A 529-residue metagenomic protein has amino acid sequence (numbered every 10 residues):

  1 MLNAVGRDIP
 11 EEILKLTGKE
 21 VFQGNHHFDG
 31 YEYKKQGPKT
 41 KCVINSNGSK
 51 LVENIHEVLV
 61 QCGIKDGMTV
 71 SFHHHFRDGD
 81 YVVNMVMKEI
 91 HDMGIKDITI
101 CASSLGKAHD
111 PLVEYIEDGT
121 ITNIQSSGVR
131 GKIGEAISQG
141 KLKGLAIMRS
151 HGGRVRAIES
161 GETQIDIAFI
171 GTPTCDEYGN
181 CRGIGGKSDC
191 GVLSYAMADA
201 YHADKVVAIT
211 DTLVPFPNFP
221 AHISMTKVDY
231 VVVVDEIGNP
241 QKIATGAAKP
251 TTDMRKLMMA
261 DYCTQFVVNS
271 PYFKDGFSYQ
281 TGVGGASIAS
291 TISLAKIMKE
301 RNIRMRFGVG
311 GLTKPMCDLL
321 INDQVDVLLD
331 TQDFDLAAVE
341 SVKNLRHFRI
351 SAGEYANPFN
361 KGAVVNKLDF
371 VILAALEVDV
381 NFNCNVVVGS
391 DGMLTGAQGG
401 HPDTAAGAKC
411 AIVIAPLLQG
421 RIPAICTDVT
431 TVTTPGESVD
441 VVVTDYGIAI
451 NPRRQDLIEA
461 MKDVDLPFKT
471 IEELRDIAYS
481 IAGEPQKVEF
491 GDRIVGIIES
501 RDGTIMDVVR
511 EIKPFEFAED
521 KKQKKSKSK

Functional and structural regions predicted by a protein language model:
M1-K529: Conserved alpha/beta enzyme-core scaffold
